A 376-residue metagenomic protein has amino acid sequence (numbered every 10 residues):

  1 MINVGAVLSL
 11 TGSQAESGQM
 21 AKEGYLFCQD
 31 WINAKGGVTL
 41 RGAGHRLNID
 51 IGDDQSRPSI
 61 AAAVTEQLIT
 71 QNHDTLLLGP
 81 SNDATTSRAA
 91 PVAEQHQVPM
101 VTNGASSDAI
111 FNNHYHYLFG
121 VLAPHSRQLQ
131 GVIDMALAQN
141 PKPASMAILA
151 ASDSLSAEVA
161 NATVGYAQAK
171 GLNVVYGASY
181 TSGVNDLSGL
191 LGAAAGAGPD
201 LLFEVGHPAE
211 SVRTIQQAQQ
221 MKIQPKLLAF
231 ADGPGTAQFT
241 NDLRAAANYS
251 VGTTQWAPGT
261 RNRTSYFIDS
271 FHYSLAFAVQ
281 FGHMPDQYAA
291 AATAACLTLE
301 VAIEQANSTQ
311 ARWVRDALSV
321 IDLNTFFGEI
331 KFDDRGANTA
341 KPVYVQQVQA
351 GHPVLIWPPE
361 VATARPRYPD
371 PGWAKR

Functional and structural regions predicted by a protein language model:
M1-C28, G52-P58, S81-N82, L149-A157 (+2 more regions): Extracytoplasmic "Venus flytrap"
N3, E16-E23, V38-N112, V121 (+2 more regions): Beta-alpha junction/loop-to-helix N-cap segments that form part of ligand/metal-binding clefts
S17-L40, N161-Q168: Short, polar/charged alpha-helical segment
E23, Q71-G177, K226-G252: Extracytoplasmic ligand/sensor domains, especially the bilobed periplasmic-binding protein
A61, G120-S145, N185-S188, S211 (+3 more regions): Hydrophobic alpha-helical segments within soluble ligand-binding/sensing domains
D83-E94, G192, P199-M221, A295-T298: Hydrophobic alpha-helical
I215-T293, T309, P353, P359-K375: Extracellular/periplasmic periplasmic-binding protein-like sensory domains
A276-A289, T298-W357: Segments of small-molecule ligand-sensing domains
